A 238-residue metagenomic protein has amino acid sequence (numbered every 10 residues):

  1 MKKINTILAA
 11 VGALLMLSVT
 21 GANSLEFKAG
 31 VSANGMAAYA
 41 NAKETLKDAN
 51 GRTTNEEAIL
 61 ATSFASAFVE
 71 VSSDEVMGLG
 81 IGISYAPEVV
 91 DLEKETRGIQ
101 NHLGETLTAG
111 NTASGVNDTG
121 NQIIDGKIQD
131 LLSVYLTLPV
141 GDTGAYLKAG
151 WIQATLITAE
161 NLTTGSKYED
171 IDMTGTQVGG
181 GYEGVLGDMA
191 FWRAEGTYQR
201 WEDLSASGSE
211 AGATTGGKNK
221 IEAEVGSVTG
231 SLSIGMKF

Functional and structural regions predicted by a protein language model:
M1-K28, F238: Cleavable N-terminal export/targeting peptides
G21-V89, G104, T143, Q153 (+2 more regions): Short glycine/proline- and aromatic-enriched beta-strand/turn motifs that initiate or cap beta-hairpins
A29-A33, I81-I83, L136, L147-A149 (+2 more regions): Membrane-embedded beta-strand positions of outer-membrane beta-barrel proteins
Y39-T53, D91-H102, I152-D172, L204-T215: Outer-membrane beta-barrel translocator domains and adjoining extracellular loop/strand segments of Gram-negative
G51-A61, I123-I128, T164-T174, S205 (+1 more regions): Replace "Gram-negative outer membrane beta-barrel proteins" with "bacterial and organellar outer membrane beta-barrel
T53, A86-D91, H102-T106, N111 (+2 more regions): Predominantly the C-terminal beta-signal and adjacent terminal strand-loop region of outer-membrane beta-barrel
V71-M77, I128, P139-G144, G184-D188 (+2 more regions): Outer-membrane beta-barrel strand-turn architecture
G78-V90, R97-A154: Detector for outer-membrane/organellar transmembrane beta-barrel domains, recognizing the amphipathic beta-strand
